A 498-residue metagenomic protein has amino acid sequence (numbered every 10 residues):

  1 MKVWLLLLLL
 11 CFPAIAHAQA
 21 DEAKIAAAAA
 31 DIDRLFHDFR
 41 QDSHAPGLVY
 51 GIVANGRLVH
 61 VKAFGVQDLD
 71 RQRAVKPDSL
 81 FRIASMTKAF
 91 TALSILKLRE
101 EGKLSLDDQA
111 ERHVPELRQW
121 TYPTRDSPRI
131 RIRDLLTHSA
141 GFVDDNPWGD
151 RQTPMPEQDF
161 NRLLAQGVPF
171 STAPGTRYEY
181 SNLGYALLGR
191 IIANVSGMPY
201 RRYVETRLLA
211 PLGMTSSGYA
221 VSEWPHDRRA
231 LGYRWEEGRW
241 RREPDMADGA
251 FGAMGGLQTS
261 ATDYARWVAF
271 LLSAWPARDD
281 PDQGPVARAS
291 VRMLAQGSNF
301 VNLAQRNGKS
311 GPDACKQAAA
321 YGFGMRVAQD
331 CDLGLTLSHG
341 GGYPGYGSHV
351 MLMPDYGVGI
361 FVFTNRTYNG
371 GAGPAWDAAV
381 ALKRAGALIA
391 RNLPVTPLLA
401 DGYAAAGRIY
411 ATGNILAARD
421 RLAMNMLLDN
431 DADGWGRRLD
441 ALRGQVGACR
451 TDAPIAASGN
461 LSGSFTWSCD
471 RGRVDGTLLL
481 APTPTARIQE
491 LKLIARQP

Functional and structural regions predicted by a protein language model:
M1-L7: Sec-dependent signal peptide recognition, specifically the positively charged N-region followed immediately by
C11-I15: N-terminal signal peptide c-region/cleavage motif recognized by signal peptidases
Q19-K62, A193, M198-T206, R242-A411 (+3 more regions): Catalytic loop of the DD-peptidase/beta-lactamase superfamily, centered on the K-T-G motif and neighboring
A23-I83, K103-S105, Q119-W120, E157 (+3 more regions): Short, conserved catalytic-motif segment at the N-terminal edge
L35, L69, P77, R82-M86 (+6 more regions): Active-site helix/loop module of the DD-peptidase/beta-lactamase fold, centered on the serine-lysine SxxK catalytic
S85-M86, E179-N182: Catalytic nucleophile serine of serine hydrolases, specifically the conserved "nucleophile elbow" pentapeptide
T91: Active/ligand-binding-proximal structured segments within catalytic/core domains that scaffold catalytic residues
T412-S458: Short solvent-exposed beta->alpha transition segments
